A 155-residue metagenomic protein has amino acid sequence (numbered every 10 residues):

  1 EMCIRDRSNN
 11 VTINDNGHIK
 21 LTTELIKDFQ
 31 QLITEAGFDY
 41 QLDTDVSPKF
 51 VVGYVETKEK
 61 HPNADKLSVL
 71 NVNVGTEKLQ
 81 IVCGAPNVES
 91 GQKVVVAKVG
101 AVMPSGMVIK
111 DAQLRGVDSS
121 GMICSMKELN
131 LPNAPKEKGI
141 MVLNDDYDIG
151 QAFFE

Functional and structural regions predicted by a protein language model:
E1, R5-E155: Phosphate-backbone binding interfaces of nucleic-acid-interacting proteins
